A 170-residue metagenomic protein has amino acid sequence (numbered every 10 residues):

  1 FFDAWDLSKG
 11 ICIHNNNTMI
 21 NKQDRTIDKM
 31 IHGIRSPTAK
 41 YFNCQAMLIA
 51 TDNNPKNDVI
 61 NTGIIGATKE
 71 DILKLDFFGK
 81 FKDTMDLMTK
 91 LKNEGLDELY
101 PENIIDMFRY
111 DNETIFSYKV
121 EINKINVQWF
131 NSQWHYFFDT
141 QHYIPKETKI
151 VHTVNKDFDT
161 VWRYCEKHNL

Functional and structural regions predicted by a protein language model:
F1, R35, L73-K74: Alpha-helix initiation/capping motif
F1-M30: GT-A fold catalytic core of metal-dependent nucleotide-sugar glycosyltransferases, centered on the diacidic
K9-I11, D28-H32, G79-T89: Short, surface-exposed, charged loop/turn segments at secondary-structure junctions
I11, I34, I64-A67: Intrinsically disordered, low-complexity regions
I13-M19, G33-P37, D86-K90, V151-T153: Short, surface-exposed linear patches
D24-T51: Surface-exposed acidic, glycine/proline-enriched linker/cap segments that occur as 15-30-residue helix-coil
A46, T51-I64, T68-L170: A glycosyltransferase accessory/donor-loop signature
